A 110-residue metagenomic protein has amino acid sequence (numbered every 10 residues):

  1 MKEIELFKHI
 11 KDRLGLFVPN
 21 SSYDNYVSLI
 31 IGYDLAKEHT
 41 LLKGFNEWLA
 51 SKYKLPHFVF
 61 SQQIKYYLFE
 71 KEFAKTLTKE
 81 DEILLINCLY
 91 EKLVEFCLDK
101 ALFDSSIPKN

Functional and structural regions predicted by a protein language model:
M1-D34: Short terminal alpha-helical segments
T40-V94: Amphipathic protein-protein interaction modules
L102-F103, I107-P108: Extended, charge-biased low-complexity segments that typically form long amphipathic alpha-helices/coiled-coils
